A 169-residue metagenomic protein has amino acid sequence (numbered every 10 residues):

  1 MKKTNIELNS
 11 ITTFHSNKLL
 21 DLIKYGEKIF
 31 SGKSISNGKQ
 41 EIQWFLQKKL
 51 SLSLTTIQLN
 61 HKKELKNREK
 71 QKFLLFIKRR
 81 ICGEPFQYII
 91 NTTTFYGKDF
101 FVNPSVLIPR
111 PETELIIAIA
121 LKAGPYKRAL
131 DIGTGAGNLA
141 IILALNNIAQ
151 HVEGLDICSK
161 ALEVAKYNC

Functional and structural regions predicted by a protein language model:
K2-I90: N-terminal auxiliary segments of SAM/dcSAM-dependent transferases
L59-H61, N67, Q71-I148, V152-Y167: SAM-dependent Rossmann-like transferase core, predominantly class I methyltransferases with a strong bias toward
